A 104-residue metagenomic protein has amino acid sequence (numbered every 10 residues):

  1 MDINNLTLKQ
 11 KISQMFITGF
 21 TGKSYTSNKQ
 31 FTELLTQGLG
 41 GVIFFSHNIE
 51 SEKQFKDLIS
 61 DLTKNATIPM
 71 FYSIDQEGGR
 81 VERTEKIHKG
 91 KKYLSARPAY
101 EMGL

Functional and structural regions predicted by a protein language model:
M1-Y25: Boundary/entry segment of secreted carbohydrate-active catalytic domains
N4-N5, N28, N48, N65: Detector for Asparagine
L6-K9, T32-L35, L62: Short secondary-structure boundary/capping segments within folded domains
T21-L35: Short, acidic/polar
L35-L104: Enzymes and membrane/adaptor proteins characterized by extended Gly/Ser/Thr/Asp/Glu-rich, aromatic-dotted
